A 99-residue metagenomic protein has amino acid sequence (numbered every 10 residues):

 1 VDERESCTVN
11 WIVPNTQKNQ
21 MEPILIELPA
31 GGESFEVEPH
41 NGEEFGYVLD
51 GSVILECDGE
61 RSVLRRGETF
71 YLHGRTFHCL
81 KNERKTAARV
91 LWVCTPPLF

Functional and structural regions predicted by a protein language model:
V1-E36, W92-C94, L98: A short glycine-rich, His/Asp/Glu-containing loop-to-beta-strand
E5-T8, E22-I24, E44, G51 (+2 more regions): A generic structural signal for short beta-strands and their flanking turns/coil linkers
C7, R65-R66, G74-F99: Ligand-binding loop in jelly-roll beta-barrel domains
I12, D58-G74: Short acidic-glycine-tyrosine-enriched beta hairpin
E27-L28, E38-L55: Short, conserved beta-strand element in jelly-roll/cupin
E36, L55-E56, S62, H78-R84: Short beta-strand His + acidic residue motifs that chelate non-heme Fe in jelly-roll/DSBH and cupin folds
